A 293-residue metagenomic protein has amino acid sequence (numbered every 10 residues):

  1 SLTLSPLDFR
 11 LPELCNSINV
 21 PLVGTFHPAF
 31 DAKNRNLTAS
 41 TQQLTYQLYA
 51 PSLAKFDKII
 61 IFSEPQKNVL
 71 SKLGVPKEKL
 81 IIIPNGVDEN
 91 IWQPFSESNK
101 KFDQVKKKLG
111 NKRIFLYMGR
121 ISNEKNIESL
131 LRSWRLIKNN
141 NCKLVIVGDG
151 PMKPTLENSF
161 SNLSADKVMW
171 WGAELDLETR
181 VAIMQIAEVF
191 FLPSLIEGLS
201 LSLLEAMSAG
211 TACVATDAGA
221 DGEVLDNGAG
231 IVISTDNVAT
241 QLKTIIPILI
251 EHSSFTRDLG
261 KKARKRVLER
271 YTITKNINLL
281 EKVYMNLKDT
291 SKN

Functional and structural regions predicted by a protein language model:
P21-V23, D31-K55: Nucleotide-sugar donor phosphate/pyrophosphate-binding loop at the beta->alpha transition of glycosyltransferases
P65, G86: Carbohydrate-associated surface elements
L109-W134: Conserved donor-binding/catalytic core segment of Leloir-type glycosyltransferases
E157-E174: Nucleotide-activated donor-binding/catalytic signature segment of Leloir-type glycosyltransferases, i.e., the conserved
A173, A182-A187: Short alpha-helical donor nucleotide-sugar binding micro-motif in glycosyltransferases
L195: Aromatic "clamp/platform" in nucleotide-sugar-dependent glycosyltransferases that forms part of the donor/acceptor
A212-A215: Short hydrophobic beta-strand element within catalytic cores of glycosyltransferases and related nucleotide-activated
N227, I231-A239, I248-S253: Conserved acidic donor-binding segment of nucleotide-sugar-dependent glycosyltransferases
